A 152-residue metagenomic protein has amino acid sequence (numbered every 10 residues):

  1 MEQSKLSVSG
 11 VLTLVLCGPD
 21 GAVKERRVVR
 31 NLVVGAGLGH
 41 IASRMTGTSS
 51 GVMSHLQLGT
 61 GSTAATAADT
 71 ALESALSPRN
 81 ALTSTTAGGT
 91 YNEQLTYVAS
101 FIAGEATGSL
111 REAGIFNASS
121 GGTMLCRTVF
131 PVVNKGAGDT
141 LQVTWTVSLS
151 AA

Functional and structural regions predicted by a protein language model:
M1-R111, A118-A152: Small cysteine-rich, disulfide-bonded extracellular modules of the LU/uPAR three-finger superfamily and closely related
